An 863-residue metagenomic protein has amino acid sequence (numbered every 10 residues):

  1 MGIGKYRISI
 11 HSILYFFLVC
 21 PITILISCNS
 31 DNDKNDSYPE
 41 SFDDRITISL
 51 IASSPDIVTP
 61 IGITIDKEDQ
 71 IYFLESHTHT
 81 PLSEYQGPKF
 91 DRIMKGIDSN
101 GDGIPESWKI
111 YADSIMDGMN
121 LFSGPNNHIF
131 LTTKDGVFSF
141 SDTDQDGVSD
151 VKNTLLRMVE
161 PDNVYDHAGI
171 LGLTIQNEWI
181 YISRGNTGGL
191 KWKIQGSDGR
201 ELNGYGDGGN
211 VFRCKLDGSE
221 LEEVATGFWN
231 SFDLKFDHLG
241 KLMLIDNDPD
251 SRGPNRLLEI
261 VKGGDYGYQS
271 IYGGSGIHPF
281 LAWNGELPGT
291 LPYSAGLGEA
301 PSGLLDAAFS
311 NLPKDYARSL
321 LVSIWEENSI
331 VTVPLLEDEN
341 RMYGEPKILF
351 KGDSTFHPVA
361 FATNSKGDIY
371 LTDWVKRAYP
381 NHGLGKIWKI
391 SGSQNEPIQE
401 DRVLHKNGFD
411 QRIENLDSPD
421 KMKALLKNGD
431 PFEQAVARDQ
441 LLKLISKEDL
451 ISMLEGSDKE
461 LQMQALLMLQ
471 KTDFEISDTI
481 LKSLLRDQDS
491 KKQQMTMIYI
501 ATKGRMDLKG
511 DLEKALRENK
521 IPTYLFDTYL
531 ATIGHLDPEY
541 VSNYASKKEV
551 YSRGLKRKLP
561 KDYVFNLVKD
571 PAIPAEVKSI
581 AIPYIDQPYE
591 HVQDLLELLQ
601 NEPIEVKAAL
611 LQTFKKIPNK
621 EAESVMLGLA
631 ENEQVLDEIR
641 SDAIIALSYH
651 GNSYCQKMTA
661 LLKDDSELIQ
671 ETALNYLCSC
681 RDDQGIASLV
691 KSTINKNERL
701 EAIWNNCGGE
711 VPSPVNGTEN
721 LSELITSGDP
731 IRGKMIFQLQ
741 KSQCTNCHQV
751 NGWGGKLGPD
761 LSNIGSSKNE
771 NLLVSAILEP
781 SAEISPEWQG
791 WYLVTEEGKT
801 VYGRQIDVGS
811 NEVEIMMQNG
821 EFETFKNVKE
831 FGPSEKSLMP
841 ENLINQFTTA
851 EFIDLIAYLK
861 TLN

Functional and structural regions predicted by a protein language model:
L14-L25: Bacterial N-terminal signal peptides
C28-Q411, G717, N751, K826 (+3 more regions): Beta-propeller domains with acidic blade repeats across secreted/periplasmic ectodomains and cytosolic WD/CNH propellers
I51, I71, N127-I129, A702 (+6 more regions): C-terminal capping alpha-helices of c-type cytochrome domains
F212-N255, K347-G383, W388-K389, S393 (+6 more regions): Repeat-solenoid scaffold signature
H405-D417, F432-L444, S452, E460-F474 (+15 more regions): Structural detector for internal amphipathic alpha-helices that build alpha-solenoid repeat scaffolds
G429-D430, S457-K459, Q488-D489, K520-P522 (+5 more regions): Short inter-helical turns and helix N-cap capping residues of alpha-solenoid HEAT/ARM repeat scaffolds
V711-L739, N769-L772, E796, E841-I844: Electrostatic cytochrome c docking/interface patches
M735-D760, E783-P786, K799-V801, D807-E812 (+2 more regions): Periplasmic/extracellular electron-transfer cofactor-ligation site, primarily the c-type cytochrome heme-c attachment
